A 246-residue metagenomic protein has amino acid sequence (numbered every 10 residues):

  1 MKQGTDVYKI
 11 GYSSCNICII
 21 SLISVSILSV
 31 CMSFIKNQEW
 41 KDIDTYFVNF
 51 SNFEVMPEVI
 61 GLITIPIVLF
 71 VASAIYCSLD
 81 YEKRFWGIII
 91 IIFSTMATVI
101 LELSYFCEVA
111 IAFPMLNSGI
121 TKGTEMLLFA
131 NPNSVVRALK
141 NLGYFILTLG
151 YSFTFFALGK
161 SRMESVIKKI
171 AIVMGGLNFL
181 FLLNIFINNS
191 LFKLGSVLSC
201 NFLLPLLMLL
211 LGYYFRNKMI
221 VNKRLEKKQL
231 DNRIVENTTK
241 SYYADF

Functional and structural regions predicted by a protein language model:
M1-N237, S241-D245: Hydrophobic, aromatic-enriched alpha-helical segments typical of multi-pass transmembrane helices
